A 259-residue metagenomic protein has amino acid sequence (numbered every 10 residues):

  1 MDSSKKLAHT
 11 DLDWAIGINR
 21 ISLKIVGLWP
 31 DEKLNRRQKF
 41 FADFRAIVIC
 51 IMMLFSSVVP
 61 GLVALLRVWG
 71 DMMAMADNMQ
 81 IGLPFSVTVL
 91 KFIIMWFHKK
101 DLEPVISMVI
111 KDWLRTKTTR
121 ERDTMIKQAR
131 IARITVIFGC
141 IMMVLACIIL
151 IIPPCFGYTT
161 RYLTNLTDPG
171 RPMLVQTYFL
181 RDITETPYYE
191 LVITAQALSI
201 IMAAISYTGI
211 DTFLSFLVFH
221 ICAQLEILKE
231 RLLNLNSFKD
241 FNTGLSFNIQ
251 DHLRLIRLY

Functional and structural regions predicted by a protein language model:
D2-M79, K111-L217, A223-L245: Helix-loop-helix junctions within predominantly alpha-helical proteins
S56-S57, S86-V89: Central hydrophobic cores of alpha-helical transmembrane segments in multi-pass inner-membrane proteins across all
L83-V87, I205: Surface-exposed beta-strand-to-loop junctions that form interaction patches on eukaryotic regulatory domains
T88-V109: Inner-leaflet juxtamembrane helices
A129, I256-Y259: Alpha-helical membrane-interface segments at transmembrane helix boundaries
N242-R254: Loop segments that connect adjacent transmembrane helices in multi-pass transporters
